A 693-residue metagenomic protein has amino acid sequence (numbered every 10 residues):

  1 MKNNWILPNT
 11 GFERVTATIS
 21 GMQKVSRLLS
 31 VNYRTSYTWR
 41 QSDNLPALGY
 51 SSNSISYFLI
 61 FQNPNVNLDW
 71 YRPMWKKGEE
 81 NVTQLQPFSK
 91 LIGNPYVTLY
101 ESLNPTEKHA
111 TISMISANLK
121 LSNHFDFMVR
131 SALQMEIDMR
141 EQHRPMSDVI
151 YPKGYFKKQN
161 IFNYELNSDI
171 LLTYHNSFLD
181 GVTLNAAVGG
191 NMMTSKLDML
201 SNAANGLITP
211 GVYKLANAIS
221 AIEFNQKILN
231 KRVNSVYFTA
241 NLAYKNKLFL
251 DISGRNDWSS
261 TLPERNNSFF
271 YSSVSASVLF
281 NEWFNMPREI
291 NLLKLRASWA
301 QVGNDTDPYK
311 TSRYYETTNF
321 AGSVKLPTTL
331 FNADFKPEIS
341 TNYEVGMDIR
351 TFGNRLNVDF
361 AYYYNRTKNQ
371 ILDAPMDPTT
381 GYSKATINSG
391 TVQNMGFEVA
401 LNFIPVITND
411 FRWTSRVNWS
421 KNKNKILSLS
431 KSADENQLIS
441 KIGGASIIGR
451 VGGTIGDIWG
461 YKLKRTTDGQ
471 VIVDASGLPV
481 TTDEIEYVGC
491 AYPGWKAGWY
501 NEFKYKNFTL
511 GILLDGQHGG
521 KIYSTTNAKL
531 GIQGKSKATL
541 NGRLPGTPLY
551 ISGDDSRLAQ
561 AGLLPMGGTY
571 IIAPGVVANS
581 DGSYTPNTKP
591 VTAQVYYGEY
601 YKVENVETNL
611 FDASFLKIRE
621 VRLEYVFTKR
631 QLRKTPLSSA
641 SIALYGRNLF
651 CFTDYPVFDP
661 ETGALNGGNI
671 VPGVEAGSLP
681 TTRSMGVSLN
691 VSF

Functional and structural regions predicted by a protein language model:
K2-N4, R255-S260: A short, flexible beta-alpha/helix-coil linker loop
I6-T10, S20-A110, R130-N234, T261-P263 (+6 more regions): Surface-exposed loop/interface segments of Gram-negative outer-membrane beta-barrel transport/assembly proteins
F12-R14, L292-L293, S638-A643: Alpha-helical scaffolds flanking conserved acidic
F12-T18, S235, F269-S273, S684: Transmembrane beta-barrel architecture of outer membranes
I19-Q23, I115-L119, S168-Y174, V188 (+10 more regions): Residues on the lipid-exposed face of transmembrane beta-strands in outer-membrane beta-barrel proteins
E264-S268: Short glycine/threonine-rich loop-to-helix capping motif typified by GTGT followed within a few residues by an Asp-Pro
T414, C490-H518, N605-F652, E675-F693: Conserved C-terminal beta-signal and adjacent last beta-strands/turns of outer-membrane beta-barrel proteins
